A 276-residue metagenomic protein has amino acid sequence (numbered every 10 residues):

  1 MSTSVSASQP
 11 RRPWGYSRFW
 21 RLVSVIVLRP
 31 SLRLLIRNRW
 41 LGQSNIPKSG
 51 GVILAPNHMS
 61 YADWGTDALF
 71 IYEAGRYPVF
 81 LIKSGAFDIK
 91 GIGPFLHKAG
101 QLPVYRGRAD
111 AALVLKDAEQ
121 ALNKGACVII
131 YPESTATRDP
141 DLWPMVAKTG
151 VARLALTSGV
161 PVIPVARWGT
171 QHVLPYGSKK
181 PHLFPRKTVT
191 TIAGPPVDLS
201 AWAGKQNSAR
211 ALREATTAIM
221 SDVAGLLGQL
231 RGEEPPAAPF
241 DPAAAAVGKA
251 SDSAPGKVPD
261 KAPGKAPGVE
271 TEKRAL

Functional and structural regions predicted by a protein language model:
S2-G42, K48, K90-A99: A transmembrane-helix-recognition feature enriched in membrane-embedded lipid enzymes and envelope glyco-/phospholipid
I46, D141-A209, A237-A243, K257 (+2 more regions): A cross-family acyltransferase "interaction/gating" segment
P47-R108: Catalytic core of membrane glycerolipid acyltransferases/transacylases, capturing the structured, soluble-facing
F70, F95, Q120, R153-T157: Hydrophobic/aromatic ligand-binding patch that stacks against planar heteroaromatic rings of cofactors or nucleotides
K116-Q120, V189-S221, G225, Q229: A charged, well-structured terminal subsegment
A121-V151: Catalytic-site beta-strand/loop segments enriched in glycine and acidic/polar residues
R231-D252: Short, highly charged C-terminal tails/helix-capping segments
A250-E272: Intrinsically disordered, low-complexity tandem-repeat regions
